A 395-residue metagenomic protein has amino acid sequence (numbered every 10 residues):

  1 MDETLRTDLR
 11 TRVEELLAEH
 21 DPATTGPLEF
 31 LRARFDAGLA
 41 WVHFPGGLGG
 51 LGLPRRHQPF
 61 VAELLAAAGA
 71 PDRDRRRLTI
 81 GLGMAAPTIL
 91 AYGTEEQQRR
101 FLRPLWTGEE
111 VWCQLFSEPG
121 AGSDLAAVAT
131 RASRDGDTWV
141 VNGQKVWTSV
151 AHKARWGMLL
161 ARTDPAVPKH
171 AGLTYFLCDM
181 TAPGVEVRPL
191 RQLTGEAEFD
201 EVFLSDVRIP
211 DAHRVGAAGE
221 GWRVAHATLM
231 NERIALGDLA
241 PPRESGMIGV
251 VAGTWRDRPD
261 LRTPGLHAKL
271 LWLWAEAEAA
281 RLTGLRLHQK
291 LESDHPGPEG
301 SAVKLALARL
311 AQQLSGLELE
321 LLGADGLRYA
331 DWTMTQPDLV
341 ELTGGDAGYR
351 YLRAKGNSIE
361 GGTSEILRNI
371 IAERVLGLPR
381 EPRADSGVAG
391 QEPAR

Functional and structural regions predicted by a protein language model:
M1-T79, R100, P104, L236 (+5 more regions): Amphipathic, small/basic residue-rich leader segments at the start of a protein or domain
P22, S301, L305-R395: Alpha-helix capping/hinge segments and adjacent helical runs
D36-R99, R103, T107-G108, V150-W156 (+7 more regions): Internal helix-loop-helix
A68, V185-L282, N357: Glycine-rich beta->alpha junctions and the first turn(s) of the following alpha-helix
G108-F116, L160: A short, Trp-centered hydrophobic/proline-enriched beta-strand micro-motif
T130-S133: A structural signal for short hydrophobic beta-strand segments in well-ordered beta-sheet cores
D137, N142-L190: A short core secondary-structure module
H267-L271, G297-L305: Short, charged, amphipathic alpha-helical segments
